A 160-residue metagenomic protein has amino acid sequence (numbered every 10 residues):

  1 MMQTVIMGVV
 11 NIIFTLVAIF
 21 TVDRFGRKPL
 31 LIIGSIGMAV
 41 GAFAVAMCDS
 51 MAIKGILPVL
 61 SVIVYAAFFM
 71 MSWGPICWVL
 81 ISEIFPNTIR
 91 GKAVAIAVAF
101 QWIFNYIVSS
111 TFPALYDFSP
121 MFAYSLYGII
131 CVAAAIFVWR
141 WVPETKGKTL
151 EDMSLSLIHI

Functional and structural regions predicted by a protein language model:
M1-I158: Alpha-helical transmembrane bundle of multi-pass membrane proteins
